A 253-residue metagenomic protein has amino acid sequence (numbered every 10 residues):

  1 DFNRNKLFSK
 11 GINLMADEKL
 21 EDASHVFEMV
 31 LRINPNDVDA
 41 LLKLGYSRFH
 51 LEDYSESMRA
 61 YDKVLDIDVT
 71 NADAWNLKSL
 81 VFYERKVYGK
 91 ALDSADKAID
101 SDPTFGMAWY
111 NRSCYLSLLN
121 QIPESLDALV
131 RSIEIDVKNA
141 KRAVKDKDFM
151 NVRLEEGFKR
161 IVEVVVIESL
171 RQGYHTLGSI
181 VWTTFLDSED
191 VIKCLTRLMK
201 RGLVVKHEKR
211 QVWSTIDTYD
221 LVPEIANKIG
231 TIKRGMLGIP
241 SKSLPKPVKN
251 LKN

Functional and structural regions predicted by a protein language model:
M29-V30, K63-V64, K97-A98, R131-S132: Canonical positions in the second alpha-helix
K43, L77, N111, K145-D146: Canonical tetratricopeptide repeat
K209-K233: Short, cationic-aromatic polyanion-contact patches
